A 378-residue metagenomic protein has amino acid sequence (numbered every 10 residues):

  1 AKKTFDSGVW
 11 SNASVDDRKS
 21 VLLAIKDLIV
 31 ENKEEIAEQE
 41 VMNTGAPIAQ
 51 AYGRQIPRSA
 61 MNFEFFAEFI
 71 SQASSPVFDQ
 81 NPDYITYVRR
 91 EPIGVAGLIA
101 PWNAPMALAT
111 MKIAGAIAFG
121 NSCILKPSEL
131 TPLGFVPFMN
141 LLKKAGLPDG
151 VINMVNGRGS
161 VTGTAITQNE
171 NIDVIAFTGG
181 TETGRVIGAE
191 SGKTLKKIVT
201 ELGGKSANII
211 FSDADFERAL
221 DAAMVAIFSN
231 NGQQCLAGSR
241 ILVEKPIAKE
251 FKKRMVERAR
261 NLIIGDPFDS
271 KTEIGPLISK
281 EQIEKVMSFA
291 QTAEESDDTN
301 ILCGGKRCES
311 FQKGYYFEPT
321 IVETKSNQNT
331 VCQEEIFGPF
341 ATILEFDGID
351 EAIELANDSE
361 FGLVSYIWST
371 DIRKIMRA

Functional and structural regions predicted by a protein language model:
A1, R18, E40, G120 (+8 more regions): Residue-level signal for inorganic ion chemistry
A1-A73: Glycine-rich loop-to-alpha-helix module at the N-terminal edge of alpha/beta enzyme cores
S11, S212, S279, T342-D347 (+1 more regions): A structural signal for short, well-ordered beta-strand elements
V15-D16, Q39-P47, V77-D83, G203 (+1 more regions): Short linear capping/connector segments at secondary-structure termini
D17-A24, Q72-I99, G304-R307, S369-A378: Terminal low-complexity tails and localization/encapsulation signals of metabolic enzymes
V30, S74-R218, F346: Rossmann-like NAD(P) dinucleotide-binding subdomain of oxidoreductase/dehydrogenase enzymes
V174, E182-S326, I349-D350, L355: ALDH superfamily catalytic-core signature
G314-E318, E334-F340, S359-L363: Conserved glycine-rich beta-strand-loop-beta hairpin in the small C-terminal domain of fold type I
